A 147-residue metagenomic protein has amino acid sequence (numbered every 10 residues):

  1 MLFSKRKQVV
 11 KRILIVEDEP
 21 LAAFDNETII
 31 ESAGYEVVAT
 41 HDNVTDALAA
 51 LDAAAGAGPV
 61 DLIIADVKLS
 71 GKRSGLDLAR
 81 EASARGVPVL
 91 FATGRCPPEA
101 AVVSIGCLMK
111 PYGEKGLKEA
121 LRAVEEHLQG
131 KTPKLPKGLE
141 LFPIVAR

Functional and structural regions predicted by a protein language model:
M1-L14, A57, G113-R147: Non-catalytic signal-transmission and effector/linker regions of two-component phosphorelay proteins
E17: Conserved acidic carboxylate
P20-A39: Two-component/phosphorelay signaling modules centered on CheY-like receiver
E27-T28, T40-L62: Acidic, metal-coordinating helix/loop segments flanking the phosphotransfer/catalytic sites of two-component signaling
I63-V67: Active-site residues of response regulator receiver
R73-V87: Short amphipathic alpha-helix used as the core "switch/output" element in two-component signaling
L90-A92: Hydrophobic/aromatic residues positioned on beta-strands within the core alpha/beta folds
K110: A Lys-centered signature of the CheY-like receiver
